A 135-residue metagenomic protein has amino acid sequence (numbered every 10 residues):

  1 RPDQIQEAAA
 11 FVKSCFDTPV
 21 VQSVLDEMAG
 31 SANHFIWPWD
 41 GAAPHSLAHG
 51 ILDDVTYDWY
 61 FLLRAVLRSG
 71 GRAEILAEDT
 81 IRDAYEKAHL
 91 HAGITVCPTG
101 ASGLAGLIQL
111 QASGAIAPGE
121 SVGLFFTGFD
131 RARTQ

Functional and structural regions predicted by a protein language model:
R1-R68, V122-Q135: Glycine-rich phosphate/pyrophosphate-binding loop at beta-loop-alpha junctions
V55-A117: Active-site-adjacent helical/loop segments in soluble small-molecule enzymes
